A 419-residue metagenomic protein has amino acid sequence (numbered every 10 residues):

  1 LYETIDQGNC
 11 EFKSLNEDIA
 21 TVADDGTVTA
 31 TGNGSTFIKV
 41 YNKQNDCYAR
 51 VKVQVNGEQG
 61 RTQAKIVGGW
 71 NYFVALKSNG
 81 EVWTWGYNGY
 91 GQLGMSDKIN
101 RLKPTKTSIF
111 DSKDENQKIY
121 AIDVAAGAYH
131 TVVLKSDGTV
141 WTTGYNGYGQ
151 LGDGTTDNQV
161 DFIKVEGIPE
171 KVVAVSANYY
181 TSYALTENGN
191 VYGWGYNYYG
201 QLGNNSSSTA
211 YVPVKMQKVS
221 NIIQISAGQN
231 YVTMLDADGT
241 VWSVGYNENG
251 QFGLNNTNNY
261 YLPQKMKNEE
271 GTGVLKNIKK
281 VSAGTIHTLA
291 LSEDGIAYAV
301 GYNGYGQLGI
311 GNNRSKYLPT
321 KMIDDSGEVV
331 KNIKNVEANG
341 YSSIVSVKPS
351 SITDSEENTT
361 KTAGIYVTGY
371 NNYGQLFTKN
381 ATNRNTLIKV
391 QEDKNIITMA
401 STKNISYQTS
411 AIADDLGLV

Functional and structural regions predicted by a protein language model:
L1-G60: Extracytoplasmic soluble-region selector
N56-G89, K98, I365-V367, I396 (+2 more regions): An edge-strand/N-cap motif at the start of beta-rich repeat modules
A64, N71, G80, A128-Y129 (+10 more regions): Short coil/turn segments that connect the beta-strands within blades of beta-propeller domains
V67, A75, A125, V133 (+10 more regions): Conserved beta-strand position repeated across blades of beta-propeller domains
Y72-A75, T84, H130-V133, T142 (+10 more regions): Conserved core positions of repeat-based scaffolds
L76, W83-K103, T143-D161, Y192-V212 (+3 more regions): Short glycine/serine- and acidic-residue-enriched loop/turn motifs that recur at repeat junctions
S112-I119, V175, G271-K276, G327-K331 (+1 more regions): Short glycine-/Asp-/Thr-/Trp-enriched loop segments that recur within the blades of beta-propeller repeat domains
